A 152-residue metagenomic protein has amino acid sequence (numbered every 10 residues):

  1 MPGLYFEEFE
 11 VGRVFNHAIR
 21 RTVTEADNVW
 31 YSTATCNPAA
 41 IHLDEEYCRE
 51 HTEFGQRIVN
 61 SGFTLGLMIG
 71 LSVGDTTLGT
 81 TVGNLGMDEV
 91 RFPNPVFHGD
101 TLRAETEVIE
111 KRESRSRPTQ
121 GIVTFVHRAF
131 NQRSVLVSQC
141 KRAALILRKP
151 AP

Functional and structural regions predicted by a protein language model:
M1-G86, A151-P152: Hot-dog-fold acyl-thioester-processing enzymes
M1-V11, F92-T101, E105-P152: HotDog/MaoC-like acyl-thioester-processing domains
D88-V90: Conserved interaction-surface patches within small, structured recognition/assembly domains
